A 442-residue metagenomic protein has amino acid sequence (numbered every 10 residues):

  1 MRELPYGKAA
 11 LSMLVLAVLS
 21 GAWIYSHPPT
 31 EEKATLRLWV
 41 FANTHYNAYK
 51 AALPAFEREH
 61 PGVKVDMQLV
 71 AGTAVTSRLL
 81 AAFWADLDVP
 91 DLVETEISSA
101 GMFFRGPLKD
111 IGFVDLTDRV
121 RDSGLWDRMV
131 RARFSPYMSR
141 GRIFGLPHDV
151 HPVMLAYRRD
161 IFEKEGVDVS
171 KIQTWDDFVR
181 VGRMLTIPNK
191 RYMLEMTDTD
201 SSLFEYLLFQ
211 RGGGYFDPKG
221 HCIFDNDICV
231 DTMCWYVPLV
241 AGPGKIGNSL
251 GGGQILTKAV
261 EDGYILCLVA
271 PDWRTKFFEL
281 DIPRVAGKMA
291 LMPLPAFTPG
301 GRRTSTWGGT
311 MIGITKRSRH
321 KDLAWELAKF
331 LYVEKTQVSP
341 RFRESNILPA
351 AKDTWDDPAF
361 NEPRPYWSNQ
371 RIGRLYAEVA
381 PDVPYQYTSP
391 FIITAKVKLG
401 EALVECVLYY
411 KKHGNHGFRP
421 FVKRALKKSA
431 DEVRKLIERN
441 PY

Functional and structural regions predicted by a protein language model:
R2, Y6-W23, E163, A377-Y442: Conserved C-terminal helix/tail region of periplasmic/extracytoplasmic solute-binding proteins
K33-R37, F41-M102, K258: Early extracytoplasmic/lumenal segment of secretory-pathway proteins
L69-R78, Q173-R180, N248-E261: Short helix-initiation/N-cap motifs at beta->coil->alpha
E96-M154, K288-M292: Hinge/lid segment of periplasmic solute-binding proteins
V114-M129, G213-T232, L280-R284, P295-S305 (+3 more regions): Short, solvent-exposed loop/beta-turn-alpha elements that line the ligand-binding surface or hinge of extracytoplasmic
S139-H148, V153, D176-C222, I228-C229 (+1 more regions): Extracytoplasmic/periplasmic solute-binding protein
V181-M184, G220-G253, A290, L294-F297: Glycine-centered hinge/linker elements that transmit conformational signals in sensory and ligand-binding systems
R274-V285, T298-E401: C-terminal lobe and pocket-closing loops of periplasmic/extracytoplasmic Venus-flytrap solute-binding proteins
